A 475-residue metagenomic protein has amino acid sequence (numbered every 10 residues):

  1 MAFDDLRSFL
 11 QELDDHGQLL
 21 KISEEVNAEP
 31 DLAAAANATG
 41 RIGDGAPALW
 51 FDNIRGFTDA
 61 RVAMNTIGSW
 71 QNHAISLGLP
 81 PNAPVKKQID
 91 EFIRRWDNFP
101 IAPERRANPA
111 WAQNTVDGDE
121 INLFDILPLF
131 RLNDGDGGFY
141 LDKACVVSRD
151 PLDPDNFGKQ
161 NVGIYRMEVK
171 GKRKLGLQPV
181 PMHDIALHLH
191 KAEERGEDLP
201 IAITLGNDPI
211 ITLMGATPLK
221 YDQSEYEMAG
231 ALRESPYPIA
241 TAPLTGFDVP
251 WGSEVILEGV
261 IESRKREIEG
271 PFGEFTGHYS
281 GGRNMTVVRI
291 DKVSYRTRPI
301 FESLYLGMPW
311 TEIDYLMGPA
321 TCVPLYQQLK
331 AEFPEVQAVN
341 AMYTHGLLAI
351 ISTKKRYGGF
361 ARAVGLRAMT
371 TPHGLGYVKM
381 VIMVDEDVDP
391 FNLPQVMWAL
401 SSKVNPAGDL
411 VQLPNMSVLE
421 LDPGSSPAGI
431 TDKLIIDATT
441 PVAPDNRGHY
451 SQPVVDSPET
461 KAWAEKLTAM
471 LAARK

Functional and structural regions predicted by a protein language model:
M1-F272, G277-V287, D291-K475: Extended, highly charged
